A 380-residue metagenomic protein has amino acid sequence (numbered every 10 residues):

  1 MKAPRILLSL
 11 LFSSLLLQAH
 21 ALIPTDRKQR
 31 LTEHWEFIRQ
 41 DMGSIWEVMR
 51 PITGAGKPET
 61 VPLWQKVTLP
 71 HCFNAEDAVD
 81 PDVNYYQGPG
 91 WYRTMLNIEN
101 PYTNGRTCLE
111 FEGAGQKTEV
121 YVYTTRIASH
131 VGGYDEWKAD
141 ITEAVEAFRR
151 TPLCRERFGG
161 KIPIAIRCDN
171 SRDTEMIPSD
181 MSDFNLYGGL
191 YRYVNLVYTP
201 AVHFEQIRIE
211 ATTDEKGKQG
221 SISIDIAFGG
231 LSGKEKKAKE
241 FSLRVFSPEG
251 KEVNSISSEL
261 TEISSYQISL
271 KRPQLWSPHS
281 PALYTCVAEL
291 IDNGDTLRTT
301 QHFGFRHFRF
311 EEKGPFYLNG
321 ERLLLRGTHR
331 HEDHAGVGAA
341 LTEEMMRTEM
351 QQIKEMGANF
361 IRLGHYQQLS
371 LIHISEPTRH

Functional and structural regions predicted by a protein language model:
M1-L8: Bacterial N-terminal signal peptides that target proteins for export
F12-H20: Hydrophobic h-region of N-terminal signal peptides that target proteins for export in Gram-negative bacteria
H20-V79, R167, S171-D173, P248: Accessory carbohydrate-binding/adhesion or oligomerization-edge regions at the termini of glycan-active proteins
Q29, I38-M42, Q87-F204, L231 (+4 more regions): Accessory beta-strand-rich segments of carbohydrate-active enzymes
P70-I98, Y102-E110, G115-Y123, A128 (+5 more regions): Active-site-adjacent substrate/metal-binding segments within catalytic domains of carbohydrate-active enzymes
R157-G159, D225-E311: Extended acidic/polar, glycine-enriched regions that form or flank non-catalytic beta-rich accessory modules
A201-L231: Surface beta-strand/loop "capping" patches
P377-H380: Short "domain-exit" segments at the C-terminal end of structured domains
